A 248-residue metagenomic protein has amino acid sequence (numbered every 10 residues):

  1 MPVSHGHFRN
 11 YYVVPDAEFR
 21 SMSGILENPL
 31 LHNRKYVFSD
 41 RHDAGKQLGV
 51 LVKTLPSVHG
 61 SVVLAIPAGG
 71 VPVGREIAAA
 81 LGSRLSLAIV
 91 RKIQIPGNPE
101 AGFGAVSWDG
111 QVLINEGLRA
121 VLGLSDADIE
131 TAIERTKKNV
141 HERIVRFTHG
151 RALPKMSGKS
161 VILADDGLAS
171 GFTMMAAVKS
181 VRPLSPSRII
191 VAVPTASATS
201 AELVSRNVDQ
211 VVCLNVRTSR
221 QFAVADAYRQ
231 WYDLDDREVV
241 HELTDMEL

Functional and structural regions predicted by a protein language model:
M1-L248: PRPP-associated nucleotide enzymes
